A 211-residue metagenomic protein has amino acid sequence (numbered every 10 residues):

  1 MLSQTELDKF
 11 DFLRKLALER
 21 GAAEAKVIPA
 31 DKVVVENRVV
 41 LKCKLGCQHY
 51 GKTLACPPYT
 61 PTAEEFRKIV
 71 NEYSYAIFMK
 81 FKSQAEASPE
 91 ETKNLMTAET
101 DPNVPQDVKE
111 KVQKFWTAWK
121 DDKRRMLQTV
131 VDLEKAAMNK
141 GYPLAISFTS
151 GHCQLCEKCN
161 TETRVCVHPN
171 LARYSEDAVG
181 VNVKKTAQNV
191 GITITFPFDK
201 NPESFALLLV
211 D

Functional and structural regions predicted by a protein language model:
M1-D211: Auxiliary alpha/beta "docking" domains used to position bulky ligands
